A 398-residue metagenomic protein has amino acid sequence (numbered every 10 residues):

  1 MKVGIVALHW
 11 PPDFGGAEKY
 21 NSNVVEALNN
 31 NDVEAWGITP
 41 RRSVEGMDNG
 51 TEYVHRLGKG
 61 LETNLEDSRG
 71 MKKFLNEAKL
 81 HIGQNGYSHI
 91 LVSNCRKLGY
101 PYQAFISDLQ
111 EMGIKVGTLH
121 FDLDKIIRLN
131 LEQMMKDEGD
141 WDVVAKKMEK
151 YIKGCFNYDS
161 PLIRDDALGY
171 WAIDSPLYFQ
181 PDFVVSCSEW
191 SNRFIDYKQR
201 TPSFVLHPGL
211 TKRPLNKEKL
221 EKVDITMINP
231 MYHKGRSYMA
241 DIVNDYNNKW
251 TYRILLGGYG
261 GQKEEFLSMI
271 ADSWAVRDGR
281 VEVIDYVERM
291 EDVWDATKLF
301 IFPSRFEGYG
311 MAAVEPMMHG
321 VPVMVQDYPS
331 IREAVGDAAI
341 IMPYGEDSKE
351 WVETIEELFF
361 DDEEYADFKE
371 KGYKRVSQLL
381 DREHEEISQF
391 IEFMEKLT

Functional and structural regions predicted by a protein language model:
D124, E138-F183: Membrane-proximal helix-turn-helix segments that form the acceptor-binding/catalytic region of lipid-linked
K125, R164, Q180-N216, H233: Donor nucleotide-sugar binding/catalytic pocket of nucleotide-sugar-dependent glycosyltransferases
K212-P214, K219-D272: Conserved catalytic-core segment of nucleotide-activated headgroup transferases in glycan assembly
P230, A339-K349, E357-D362: Conserved acidic donor-binding segment of nucleotide-sugar-dependent glycosyltransferases
E265-V287: Nucleotide-activated donor-binding/catalytic signature segment of Leloir-type glycosyltransferases, i.e., the conserved
R305: Aromatic "clamp/platform" in nucleotide-sugar-dependent glycosyltransferases that forms part of the donor/acceptor
P322-V325: Short hydrophobic beta-strand element within catalytic cores of glycosyltransferases and related nucleotide-activated
E346, E363-E395: A charged, aromatic-enriched C-terminal amphipathic alpha-helix characteristic of glycosyltransferases across folds
